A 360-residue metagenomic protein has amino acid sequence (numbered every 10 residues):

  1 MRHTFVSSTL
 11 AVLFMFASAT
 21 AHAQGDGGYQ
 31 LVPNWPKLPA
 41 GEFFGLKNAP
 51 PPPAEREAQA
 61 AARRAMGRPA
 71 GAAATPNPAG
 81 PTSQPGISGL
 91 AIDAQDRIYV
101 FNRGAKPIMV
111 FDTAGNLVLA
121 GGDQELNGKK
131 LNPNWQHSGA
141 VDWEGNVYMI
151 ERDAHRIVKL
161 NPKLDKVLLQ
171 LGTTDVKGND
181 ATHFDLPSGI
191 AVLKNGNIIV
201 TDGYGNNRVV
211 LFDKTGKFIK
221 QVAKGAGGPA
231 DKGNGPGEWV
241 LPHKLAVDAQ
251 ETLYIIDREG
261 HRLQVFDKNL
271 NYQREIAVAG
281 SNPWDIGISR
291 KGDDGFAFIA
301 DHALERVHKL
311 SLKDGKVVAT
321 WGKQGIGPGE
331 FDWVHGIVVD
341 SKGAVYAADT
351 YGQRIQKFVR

Functional and structural regions predicted by a protein language model:
S7-S18: Bacterial N-terminal signal peptides
P33-A79, G121-K130, L168-D185, K217-G237 (+1 more regions): Surface-exposed loop and turn segments in beta-propeller and other repeat-based domains that flank or scaffold
F43-P50, N77-Q95, L126-N146, V176-N197 (+3 more regions): Beta-rich, blade/repeat-based domains predominating in secreted/periplasmic proteins but also intracellular
V100-R103, M149-R152, V200-G203, I255-R258 (+2 more regions): Conserved beta-strand positions in repeat-built beta-propeller and related beta-rich domains
A105-P107, A154-R156, G205-N207, G260-H261 (+2 more regions): Short glycine/acidic-enriched loop and turn motifs that connect beta-strands
D112-N116, N161-L164, D213-K217, D267-N271 (+2 more regions): Short loop/turn segments that connect beta-strands within beta-propeller blades
D332-R360: Blade-level signature of beta-propeller repeat domains, shared across WD40, Kelch, NHL, RCC1 and BNR/Asp-box propellers
